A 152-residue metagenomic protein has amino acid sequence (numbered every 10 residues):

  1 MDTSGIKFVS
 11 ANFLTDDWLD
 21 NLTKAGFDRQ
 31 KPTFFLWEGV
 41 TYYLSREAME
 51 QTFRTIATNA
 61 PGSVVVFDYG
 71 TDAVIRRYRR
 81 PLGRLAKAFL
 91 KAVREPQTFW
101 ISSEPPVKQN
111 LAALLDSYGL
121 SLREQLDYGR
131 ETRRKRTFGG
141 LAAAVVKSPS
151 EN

Functional and structural regions predicted by a protein language model:
M1-N152: Alpha-helical subdomain
